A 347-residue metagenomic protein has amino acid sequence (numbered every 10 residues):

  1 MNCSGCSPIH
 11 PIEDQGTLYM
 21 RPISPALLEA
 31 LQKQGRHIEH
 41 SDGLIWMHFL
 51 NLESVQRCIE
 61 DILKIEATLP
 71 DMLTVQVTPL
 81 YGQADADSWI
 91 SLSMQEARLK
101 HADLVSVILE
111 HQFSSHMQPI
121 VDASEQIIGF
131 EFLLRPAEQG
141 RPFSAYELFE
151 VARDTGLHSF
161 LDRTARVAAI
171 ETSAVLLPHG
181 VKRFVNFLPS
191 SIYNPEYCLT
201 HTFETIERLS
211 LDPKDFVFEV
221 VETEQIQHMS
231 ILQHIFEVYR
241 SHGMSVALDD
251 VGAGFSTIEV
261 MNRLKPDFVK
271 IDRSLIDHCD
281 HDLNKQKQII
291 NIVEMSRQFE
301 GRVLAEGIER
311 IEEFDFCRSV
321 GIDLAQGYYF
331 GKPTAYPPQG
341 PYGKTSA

Functional and structural regions predicted by a protein language model:
M1-E96, E222-Q225, D267-A347: EAL-family c-di-GMP phosphodiesterase catalytic domain
W89-E150, P333-T334: Active-site core of bacterial EAL-family cyclic-dinucleotide phosphodiesterase domains
S114, E131, K182-F184, D215-E219 (+4 more regions): Structural preference for beta-strand elements that scaffold enzyme active sites
I120, D249-F255, R302-I311: Glycine-rich beta-to-alpha transition loops that act as phosphate-gripper elements at the mouths of alpha/beta enzyme
E125, A165, A169, V185 (+5 more regions): Conserved, mostly hydrophobic/aromatic
A145, D154, L248-M261, F314: Catalytic-site-adjacent helices and loops of nucleotide signaling machinery
S159-H228: Catalytic core of bacterial c-di-GMP phosphodiesterases, primarily the EAL and HD-GYP domains, capturing alpha-helical
I206-E207, Q233-S245, I290-R297, R318: Surface-exposed amphipathic alpha-helices with a cationic face
